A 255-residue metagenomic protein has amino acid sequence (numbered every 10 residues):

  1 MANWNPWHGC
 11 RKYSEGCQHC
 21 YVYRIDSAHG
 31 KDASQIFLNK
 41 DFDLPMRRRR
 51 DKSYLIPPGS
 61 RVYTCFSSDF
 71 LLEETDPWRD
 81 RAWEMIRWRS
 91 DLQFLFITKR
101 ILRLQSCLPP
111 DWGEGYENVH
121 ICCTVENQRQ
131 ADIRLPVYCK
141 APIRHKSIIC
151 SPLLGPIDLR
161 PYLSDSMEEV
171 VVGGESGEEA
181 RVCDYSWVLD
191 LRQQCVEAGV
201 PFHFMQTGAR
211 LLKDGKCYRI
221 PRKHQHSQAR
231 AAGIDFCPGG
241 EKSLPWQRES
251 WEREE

Functional and structural regions predicted by a protein language model:
M1-H8, H29-K31, L154, R160-E255: Auxiliary Fe-S-binding modules of radical SAM enzymes
M1-V119, Q128-A131, I157-M167: Conserved Radical SAM active-site core
C17, T64, F96, Y138 (+3 more regions): Conserved, mostly hydrophobic/aromatic
T64-E74, C122-C123, V172-R181: Surface-exposed cleft-lining segments at the edges of enzyme active sites
S67-D69, K99-I101, T124-Q128, S151-L153 (+2 more regions): Active-site beta-loop-alpha junctions enriched in small/polar residues
W78-M85, R134-V137, W187-L191: A general structural detector for well-ordered alpha-helical segments in enzyme core domains, enriched
R87-S90, P142, L189, V196: Anion (oxyanion) recognition and catalysis
Y116-N118, C123-A131, P136-E169, G174: Histidine/lysine/aspartate-rich catalytic loop segments that bind and position anionic ligands
